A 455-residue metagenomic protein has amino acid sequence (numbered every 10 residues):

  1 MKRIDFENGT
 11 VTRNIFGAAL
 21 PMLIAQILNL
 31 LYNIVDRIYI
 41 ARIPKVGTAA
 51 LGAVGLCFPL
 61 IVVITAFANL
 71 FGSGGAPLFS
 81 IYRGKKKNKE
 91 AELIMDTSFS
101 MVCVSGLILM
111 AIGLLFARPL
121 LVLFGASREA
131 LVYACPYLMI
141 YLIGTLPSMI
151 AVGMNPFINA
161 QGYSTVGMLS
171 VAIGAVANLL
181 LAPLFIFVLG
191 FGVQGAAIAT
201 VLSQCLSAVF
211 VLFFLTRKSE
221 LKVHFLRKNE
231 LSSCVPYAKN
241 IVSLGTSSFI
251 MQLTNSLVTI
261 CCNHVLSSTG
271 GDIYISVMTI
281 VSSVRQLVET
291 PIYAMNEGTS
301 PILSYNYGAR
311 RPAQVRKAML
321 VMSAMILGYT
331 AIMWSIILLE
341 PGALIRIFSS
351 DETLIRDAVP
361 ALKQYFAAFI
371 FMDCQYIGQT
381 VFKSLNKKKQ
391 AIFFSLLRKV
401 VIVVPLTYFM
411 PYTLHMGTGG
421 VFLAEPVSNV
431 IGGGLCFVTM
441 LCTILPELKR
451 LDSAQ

Functional and structural regions predicted by a protein language model:
M1-A19, F79-G144, V188-G245, L303-A368 (+1 more regions): Short alpha-helical transmembrane segments in multi-pass integral membrane proteins
F6-V46, P59-G74, L78, Y82 (+6 more regions): N-terminal transmembrane alpha-helices
G17-D36, I140, G174, S203-S207 (+4 more regions): Transmembrane helical elements of multi-pass membrane transporters/channels
M22, Q26, I38, P77 (+15 more regions): Transmembrane alpha-helix boundary and packing residues in multipass membrane permease domains and related
I27, L31-G52, L121-R128, L184-F191 (+5 more regions): Helix-terminus/linker motif at the lipid-water interface of multi-pass membrane proteins
T48-P59, A134, L138, A197 (+3 more regions): Small-residue hotspots at the loop-to-helix junctions and early N-terminal turns of transmembrane alpha-helices
L51-A111, S148-G167, N263, I275-S335 (+2 more regions): Small-residue-rich hydrophobic transmembrane alpha-helices
N69-G72, I140-N159, G167-N178, A196-V211 (+5 more regions): Short runs within selected transmembrane alpha-helices of multi-pass transporters and secretion channels
